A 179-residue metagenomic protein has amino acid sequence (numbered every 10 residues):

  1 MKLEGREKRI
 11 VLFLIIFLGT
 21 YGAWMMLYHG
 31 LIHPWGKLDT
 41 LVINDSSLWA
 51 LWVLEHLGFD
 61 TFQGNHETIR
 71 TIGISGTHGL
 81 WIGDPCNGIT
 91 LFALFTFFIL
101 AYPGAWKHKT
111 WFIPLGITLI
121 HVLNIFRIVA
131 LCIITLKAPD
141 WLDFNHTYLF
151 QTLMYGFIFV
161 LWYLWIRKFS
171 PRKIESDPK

Functional and structural regions predicted by a protein language model:
M1-K179: Hydrophobic N-terminal alpha-helices or hydrophobic patches in metabolic proteins across all domains of life
